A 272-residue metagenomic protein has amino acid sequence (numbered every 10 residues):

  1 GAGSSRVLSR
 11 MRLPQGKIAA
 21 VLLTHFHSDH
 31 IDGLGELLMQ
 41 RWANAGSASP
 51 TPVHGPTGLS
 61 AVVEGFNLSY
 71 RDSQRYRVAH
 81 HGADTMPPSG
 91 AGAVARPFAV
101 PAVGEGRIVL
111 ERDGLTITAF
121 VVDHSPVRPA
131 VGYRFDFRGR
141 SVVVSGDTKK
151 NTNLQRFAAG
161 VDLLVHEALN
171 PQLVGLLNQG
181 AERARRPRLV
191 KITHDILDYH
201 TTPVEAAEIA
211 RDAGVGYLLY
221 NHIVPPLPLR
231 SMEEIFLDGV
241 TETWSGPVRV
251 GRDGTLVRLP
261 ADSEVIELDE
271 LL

Functional and structural regions predicted by a protein language model:
G1-V143, R230-E264, D269-L272: Binuclear metal-dependent hydrolase catalytic cores
V131-G132, R138-V143, K149-D253: Cap/insert and terminal regions of metallo-dependent hydrolase folds
